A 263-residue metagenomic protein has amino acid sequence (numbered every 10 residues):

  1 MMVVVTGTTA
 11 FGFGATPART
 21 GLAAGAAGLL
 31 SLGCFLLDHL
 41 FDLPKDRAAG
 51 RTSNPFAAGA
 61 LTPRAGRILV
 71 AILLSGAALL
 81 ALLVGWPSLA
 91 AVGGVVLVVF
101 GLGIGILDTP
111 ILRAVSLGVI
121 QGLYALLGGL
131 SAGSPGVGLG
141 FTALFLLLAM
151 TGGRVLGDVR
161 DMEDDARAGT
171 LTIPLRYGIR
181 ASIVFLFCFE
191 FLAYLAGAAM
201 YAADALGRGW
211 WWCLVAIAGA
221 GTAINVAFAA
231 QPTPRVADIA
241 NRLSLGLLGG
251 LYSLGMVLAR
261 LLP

Functional and structural regions predicted by a protein language model:
M2-F41, A77-A78, A90-F100, P135-L156: Membrane-embedded alpha-helical segments that form the functional core of polytopic membrane enzymes, especially those
M2-T9, V115-A132, P174-I179, A240-M256: Small-residue-rich segments of transmembrane alpha-helices in multi-pass membrane proteins, especially helix faces
T9-T20, L117-A166, R180-Y194: Functional transmembrane core segments of multi-pass inner-membrane proteins
P17-A23, W86-V92, P110-A114, P135-T142 (+2 more regions): Short, aromatic-rich membrane-interface segments at the entry and exit of alpha-helical transmembrane domains
G25, L43-S88, V92, T170-L206: Multi-pass membrane catalytic core of lipid/isoprenoid biosynthesis enzymes
H39-L40, P44, L97-I111, D158 (+2 more regions): C-terminal ends of transmembrane helices
P55-G136, N225: Intramembrane alpha-helical segments
A181, A199, A205-P263: Extended hydrophobic alpha-helices typical of membrane-associated regions
